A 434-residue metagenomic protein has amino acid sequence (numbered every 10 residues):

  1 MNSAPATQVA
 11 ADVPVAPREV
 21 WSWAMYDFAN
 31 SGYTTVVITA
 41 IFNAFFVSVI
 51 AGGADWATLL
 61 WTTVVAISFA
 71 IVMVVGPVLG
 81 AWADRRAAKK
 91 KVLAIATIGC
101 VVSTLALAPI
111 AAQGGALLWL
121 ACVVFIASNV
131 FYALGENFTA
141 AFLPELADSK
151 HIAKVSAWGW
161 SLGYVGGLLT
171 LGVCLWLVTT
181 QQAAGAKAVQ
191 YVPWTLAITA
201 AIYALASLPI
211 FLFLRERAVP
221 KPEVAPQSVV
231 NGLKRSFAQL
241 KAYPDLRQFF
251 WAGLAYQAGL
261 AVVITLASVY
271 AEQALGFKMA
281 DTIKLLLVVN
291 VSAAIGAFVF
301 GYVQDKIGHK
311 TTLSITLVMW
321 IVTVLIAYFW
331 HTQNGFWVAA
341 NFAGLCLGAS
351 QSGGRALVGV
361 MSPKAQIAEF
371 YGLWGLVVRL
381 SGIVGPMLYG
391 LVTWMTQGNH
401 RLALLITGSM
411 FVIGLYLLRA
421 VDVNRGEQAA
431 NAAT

Functional and structural regions predicted by a protein language model:
S3-W21, R215-W251: Juxtamembrane intracellular "pre-TM" segments in multi-pass secondary transporters
T35-T58, T265-T282: Short amphipathic helix-loop junctions that connect adjacent transmembrane helices in Major Facilitator Superfamily/SLC
A54-D55, L177-A201, L391-F411: A membrane-interface helix-boundary motif in multi-pass transporters
V74-A88, I295-H309, T393: Helix-to-loop junctions at the C-terminal end of transmembrane segments in multipass secondary transporters
K91-A106, T311-I326: Structural signature of the two symmetry-related core transmembrane helices
S103, G115-G135, G335-A349: Hydrophobic core of transmembrane alpha-helices in multi-pass small-molecule transporters, especially MFS/SLC-type
A108, I202-F213, L405-T434: Multi-pass alpha-helical transporter architecture, strongest for 12-TM Major Facilitator/SLC carriers used
L134-A147, A349-P363: Intracellular juxtamembrane helix-capping segments at the cytosolic ends of symmetry-related transmembrane helices
